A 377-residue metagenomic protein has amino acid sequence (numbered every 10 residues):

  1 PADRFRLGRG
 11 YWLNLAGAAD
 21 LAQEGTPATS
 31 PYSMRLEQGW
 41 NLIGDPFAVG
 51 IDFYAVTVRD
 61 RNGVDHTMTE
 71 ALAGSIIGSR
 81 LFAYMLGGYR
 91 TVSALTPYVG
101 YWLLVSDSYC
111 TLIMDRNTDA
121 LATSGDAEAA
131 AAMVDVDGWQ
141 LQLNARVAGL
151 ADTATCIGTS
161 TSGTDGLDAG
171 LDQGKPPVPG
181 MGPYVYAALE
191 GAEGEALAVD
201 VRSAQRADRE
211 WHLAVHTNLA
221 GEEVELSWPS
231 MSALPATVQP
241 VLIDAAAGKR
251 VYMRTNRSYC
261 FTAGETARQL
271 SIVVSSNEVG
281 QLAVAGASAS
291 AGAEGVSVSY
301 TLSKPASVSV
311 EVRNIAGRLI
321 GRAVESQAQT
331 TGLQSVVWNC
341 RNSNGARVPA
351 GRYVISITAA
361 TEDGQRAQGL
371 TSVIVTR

Functional and structural regions predicted by a protein language model:
P1-R318: Compositionally biased Ser/Thr/Gly- and acidic/asparagine-rich, proline-interspersed low-complexity stretches
Y11, Y101, Q334, G351-T358: A short tyrosine-centered beta-strand micro-motif
S30, S160-S162, T331, E362 (+2 more regions): N-terminal compositionally biased, intrinsically disordered segments and leader/signal-like regions
G39, S309, A316-V348, T358-G369: Glycine-centered tight-turn motifs at strand-turn-strand junctions
I43, A48, V336, P349 (+1 more regions): Short, electropositive, low-hydrophobicity segments enriched in small/polar residues
A48, N256, E325-S326, Y353 (+1 more regions): Residue-level structural signal for beta-strand termini and adjacent loop
I243, T301, V324, V337-N339 (+1 more regions): Residue-level detector of conserved, well-ordered beta-strand and adjacent loop positions that form binding/recognition
S276-S299, A346-R377: C-terminal tail/sorting-segment detector
